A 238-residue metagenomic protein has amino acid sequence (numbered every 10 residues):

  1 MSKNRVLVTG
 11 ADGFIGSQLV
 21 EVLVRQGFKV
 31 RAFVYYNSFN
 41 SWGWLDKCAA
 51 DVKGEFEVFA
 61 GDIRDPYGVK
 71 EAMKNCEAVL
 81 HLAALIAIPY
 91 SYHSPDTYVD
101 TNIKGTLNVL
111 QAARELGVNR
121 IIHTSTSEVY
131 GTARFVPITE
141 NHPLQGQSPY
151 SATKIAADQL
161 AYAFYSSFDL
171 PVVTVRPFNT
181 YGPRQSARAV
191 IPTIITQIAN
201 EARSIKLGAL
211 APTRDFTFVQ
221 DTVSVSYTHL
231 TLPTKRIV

Functional and structural regions predicted by a protein language model:
M1-T180, Q220: N-terminal Rossmann-like NAD(P)+-binding domain of SDR-like oxidoreductases, especially those catalyzing
E21, Q111, Y162, P192 (+3 more regions): Generic alpha-helical structural context detector
S38-F39, P66, I191, T213 (+2 more regions): Alpha-helix N-cap/helix-start and coil->helix boundary motif
S91, N141-H142, L170-P183, T193-T217 (+1 more regions): A conserved pocket-lining segment of Rossmann-fold NAD(P)-dependent short-chain dehydrogenase/reductase
T228-T234: Conserved small/polar residues in nucleotide/adenosyl-binding loops
